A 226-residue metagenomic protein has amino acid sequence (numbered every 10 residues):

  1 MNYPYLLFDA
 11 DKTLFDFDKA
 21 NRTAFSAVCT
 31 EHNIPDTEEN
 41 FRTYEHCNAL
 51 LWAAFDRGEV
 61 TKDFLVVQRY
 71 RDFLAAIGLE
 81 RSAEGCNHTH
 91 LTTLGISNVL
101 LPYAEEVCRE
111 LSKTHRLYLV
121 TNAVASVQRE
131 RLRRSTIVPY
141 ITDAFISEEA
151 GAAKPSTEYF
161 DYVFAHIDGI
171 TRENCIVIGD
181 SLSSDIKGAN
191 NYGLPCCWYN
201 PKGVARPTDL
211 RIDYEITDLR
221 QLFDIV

Functional and structural regions predicted by a protein language model:
M1-L6, K19, R81, R109 (+1 more regions): Asp-based, Mg2+/Mn2+-dependent phosphohydrolase catalytic module
N2-A10, L14-P102: N-terminal helical cap/lid subdomain that shapes the substrate entry/recognition surface in HAD-like hydrolases
Y103-T114: Catalytic-core regions built around general acid/base machinery
T114-H115, G193: Glycine-centered short loops/turns at secondary-structure junctions
